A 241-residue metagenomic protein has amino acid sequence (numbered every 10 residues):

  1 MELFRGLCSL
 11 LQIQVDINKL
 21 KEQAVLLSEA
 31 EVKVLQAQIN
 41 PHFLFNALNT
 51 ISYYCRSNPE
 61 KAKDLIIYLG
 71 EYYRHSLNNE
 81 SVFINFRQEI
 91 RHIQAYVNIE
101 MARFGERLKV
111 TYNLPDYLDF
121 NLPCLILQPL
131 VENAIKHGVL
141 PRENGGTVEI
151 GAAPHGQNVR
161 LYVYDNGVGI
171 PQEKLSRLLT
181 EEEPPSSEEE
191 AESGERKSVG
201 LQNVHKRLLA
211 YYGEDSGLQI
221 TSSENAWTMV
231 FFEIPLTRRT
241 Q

Functional and structural regions predicted by a protein language model:
M1-T221, W227-E233: Two-component histidine phosphotransfer core
P235-R239: Two-component histidine kinase transmitter core
